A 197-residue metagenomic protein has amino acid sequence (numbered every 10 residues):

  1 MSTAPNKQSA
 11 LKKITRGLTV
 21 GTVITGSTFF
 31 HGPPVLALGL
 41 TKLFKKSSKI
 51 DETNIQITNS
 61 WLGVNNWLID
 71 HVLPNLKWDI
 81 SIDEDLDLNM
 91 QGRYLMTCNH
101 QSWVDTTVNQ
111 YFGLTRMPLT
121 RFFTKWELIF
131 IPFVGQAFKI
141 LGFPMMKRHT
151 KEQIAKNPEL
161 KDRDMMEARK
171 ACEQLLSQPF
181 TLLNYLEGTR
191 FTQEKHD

Functional and structural regions predicted by a protein language model:
S2-L95, V108: Membrane-anchoring hydrophobic helices of lipid-metabolizing enzymes
V72-D197: Soluble catalytic domains of membrane acyltransferases
